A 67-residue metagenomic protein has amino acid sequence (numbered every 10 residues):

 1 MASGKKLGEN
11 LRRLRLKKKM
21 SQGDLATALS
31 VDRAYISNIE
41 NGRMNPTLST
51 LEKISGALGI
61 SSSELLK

Functional and structural regions predicted by a protein language model:
M1-K6: A detector for short, charged/polar N-terminal pre-domain segments
E9-A28: Short basic helix-loop element that most often maps to the first helix and adjoining turn of HTH DNA-binding modules
L11, L25-A26, I36-I39, L65: Conserved hydrophobic/aromatic packing and binding residues within compact polymer-binding modules
K17, R43-P46, A57: Helix-turn-helix/winged-helix DNA-binding modules
G23, A34, E52: Residues within helix-turn-helix
S30-M44: Recognition helix of helix-turn-helix/homeodomain-like DNA-binding domains that insert into the DNA major groove
S49-E64: DNA major-groove recognition helix of helix-turn-helix/homeodomain DNA-binding modules
